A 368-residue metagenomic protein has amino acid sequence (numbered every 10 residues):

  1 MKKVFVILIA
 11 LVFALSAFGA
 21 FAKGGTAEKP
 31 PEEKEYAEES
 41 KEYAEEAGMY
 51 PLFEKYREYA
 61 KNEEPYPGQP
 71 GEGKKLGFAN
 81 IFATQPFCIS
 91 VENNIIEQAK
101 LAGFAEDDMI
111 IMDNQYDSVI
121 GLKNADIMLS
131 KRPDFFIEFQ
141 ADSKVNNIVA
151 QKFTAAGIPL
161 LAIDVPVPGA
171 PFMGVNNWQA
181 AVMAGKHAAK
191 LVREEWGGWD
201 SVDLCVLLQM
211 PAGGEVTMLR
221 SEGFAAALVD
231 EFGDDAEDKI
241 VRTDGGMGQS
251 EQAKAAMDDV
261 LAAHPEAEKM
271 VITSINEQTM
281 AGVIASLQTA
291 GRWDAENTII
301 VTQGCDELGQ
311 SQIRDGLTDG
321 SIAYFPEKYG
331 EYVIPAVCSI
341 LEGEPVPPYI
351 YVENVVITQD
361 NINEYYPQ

Functional and structural regions predicted by a protein language model:
L8-S16: Bacterial N-terminal signal peptides
E28-K74, L208-A212, V216, A227-L228 (+1 more regions): Hinge/cleft segment of the Venus flytrap/periplasmic-binding protein
E33, A44, G48-G68, K75-N94 (+8 more regions): Extracytoplasmic "Venus flytrap"
R57-E63, G121, M173-D203, L219 (+3 more regions): Hydrophobic alpha-helical segments within soluble ligand-binding/sensing domains
F87-A102, A180-A184, E215-A236, Q252-A256 (+2 more regions): Short, solvent-exposed amphipathic alpha-helices that sit in or adjacent to ligand/effector-binding or catalytic
K100-N114, L204-L207, A225, V229-S250: Short beta-strand elements in bilobed, periplasmic/extracellular small-molecule ligand-binding domains
A125-M128, D134-A155, F224, R242-S311: Hydrophobic alpha-helical
D142-Q179, E195-L204, D306-R314, Y366: Flexible loop/hinge segments that line or gate small-molecule binding clefts
